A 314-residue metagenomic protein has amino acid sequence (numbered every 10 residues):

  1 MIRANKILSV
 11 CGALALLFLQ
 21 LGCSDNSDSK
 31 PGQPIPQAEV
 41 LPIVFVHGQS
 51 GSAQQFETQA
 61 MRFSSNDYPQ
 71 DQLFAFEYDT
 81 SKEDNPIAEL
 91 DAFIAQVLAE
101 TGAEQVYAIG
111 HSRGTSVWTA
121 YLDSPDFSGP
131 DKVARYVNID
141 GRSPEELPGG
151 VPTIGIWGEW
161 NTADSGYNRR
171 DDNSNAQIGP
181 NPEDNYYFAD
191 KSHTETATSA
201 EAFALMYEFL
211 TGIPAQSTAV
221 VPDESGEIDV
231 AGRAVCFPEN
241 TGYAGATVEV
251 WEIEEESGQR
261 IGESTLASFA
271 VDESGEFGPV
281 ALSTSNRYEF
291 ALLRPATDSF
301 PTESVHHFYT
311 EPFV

Functional and structural regions predicted by a protein language model:
L19-A38: Bacterial Sec-dependent N-terminal signal peptides
A38-Q105: Active-site catalytic motif of lipid deacylating hydrolases and related acyltransferases
F63-D67, G149-T194: Active-site-adjacent alpha-helix of alpha/beta-hydrolase-fold enzymes
Y78, V133-E145, G158-N161: Active-site nucleophile loop of the alpha/beta-hydrolase fold
I109-W118: Gly/Ala-rich beta-loop-alpha elbow adjacent to hydrolase catalytic centers
Y207-I228: Beta-strand-rich domain onsets/edges
I228-P238: A short, amphipathic beta-strand motif
P238, E252-V314: Preference for solvent-exposed, low-hydrophobicity sequence contexts
